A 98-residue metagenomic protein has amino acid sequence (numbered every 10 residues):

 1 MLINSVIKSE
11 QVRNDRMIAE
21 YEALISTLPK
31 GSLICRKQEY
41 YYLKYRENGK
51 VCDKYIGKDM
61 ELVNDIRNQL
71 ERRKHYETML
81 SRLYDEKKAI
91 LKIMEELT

Functional and structural regions predicted by a protein language model:
M1-T98: A positively charged, amphipathic N-terminal helix/segment that binds anionic biomolecules
